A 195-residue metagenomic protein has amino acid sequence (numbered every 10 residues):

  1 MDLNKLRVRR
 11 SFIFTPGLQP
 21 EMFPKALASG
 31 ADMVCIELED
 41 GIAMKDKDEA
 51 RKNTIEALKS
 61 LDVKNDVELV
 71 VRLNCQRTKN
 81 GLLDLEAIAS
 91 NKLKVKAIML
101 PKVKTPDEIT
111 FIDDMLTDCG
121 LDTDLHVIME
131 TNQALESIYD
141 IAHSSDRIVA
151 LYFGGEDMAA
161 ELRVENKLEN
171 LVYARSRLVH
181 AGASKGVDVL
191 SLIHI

Functional and structural regions predicted by a protein language model:
M1-K25: N- or domain-start disorder-to-order transition segments that initiate the globular core
L6-I13, D66-V71, C119-E130, K185-L190: Short beta-strand/loop segments at the ligand-binding rim of alpha/beta enzyme cores
F23, G41-K47, R51-F111, E130 (+1 more regions): Active-site beta->alpha loop and helix N-cap motifs at the rims of alpha/beta catalytic domains
A26, E37, I98, I141 (+2 more regions): Conserved, mostly hydrophobic/aromatic
G30-D32, S90-K96, T117, H143-A150: Glycine-enriched alpha-helix->loop->beta-strand junction motifs that scaffold or abut catalytic
M33-G41: Short acidic catalytic loops
H126-D140, L162-N170: Active-site glycine- and acidic-residue-rich loops that bind and position anionic ligands or nucleotide-like cofactors
I193-I195: Conserved small/polar residues in nucleotide/adenosyl-binding loops
